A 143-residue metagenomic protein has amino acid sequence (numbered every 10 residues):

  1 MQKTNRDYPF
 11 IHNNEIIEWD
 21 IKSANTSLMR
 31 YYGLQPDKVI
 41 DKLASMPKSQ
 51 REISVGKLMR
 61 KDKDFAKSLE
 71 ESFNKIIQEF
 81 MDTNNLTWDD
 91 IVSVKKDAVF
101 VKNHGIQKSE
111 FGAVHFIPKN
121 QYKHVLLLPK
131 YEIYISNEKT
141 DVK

Functional and structural regions predicted by a protein language model:
M1-K143: Conserved acidic
